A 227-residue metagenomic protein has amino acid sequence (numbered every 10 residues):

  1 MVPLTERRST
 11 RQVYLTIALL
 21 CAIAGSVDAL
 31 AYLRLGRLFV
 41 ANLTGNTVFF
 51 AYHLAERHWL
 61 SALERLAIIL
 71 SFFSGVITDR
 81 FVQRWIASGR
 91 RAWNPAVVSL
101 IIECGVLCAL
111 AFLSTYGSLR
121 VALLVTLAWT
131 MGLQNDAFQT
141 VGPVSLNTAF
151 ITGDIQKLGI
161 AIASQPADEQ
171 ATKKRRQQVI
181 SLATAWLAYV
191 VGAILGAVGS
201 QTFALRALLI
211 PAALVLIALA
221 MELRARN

Functional and structural regions predicted by a protein language model:
V2-N227: Alpha-helical transmembrane segments of multi-pass membrane proteins
